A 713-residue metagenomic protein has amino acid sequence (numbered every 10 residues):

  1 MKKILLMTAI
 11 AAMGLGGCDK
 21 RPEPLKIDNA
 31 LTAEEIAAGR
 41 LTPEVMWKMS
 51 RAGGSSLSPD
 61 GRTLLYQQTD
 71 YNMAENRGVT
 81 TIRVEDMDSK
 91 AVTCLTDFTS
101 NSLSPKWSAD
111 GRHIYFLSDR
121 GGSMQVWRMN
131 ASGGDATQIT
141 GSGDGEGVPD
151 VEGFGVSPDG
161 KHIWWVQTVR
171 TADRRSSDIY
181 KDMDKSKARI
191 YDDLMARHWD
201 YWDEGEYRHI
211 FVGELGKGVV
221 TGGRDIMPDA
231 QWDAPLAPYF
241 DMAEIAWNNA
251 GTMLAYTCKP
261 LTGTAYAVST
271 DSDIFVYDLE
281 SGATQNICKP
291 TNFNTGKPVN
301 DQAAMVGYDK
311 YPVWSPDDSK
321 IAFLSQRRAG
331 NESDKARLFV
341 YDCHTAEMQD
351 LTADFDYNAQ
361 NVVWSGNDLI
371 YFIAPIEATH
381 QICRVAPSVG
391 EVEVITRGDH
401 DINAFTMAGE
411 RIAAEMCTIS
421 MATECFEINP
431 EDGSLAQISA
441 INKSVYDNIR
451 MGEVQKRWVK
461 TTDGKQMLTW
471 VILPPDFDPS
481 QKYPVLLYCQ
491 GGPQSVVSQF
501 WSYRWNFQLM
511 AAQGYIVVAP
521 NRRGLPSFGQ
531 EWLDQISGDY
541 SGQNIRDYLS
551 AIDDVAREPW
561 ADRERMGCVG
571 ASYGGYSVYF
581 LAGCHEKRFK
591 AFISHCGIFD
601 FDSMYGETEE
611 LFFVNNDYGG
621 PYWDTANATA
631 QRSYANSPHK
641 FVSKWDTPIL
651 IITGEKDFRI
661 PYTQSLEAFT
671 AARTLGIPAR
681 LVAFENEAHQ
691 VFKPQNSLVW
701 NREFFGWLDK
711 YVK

Functional and structural regions predicted by a protein language model:
L15-G17: C-terminal motif of bacterial Sec signal peptides marking the signal peptidase cleavage site
E23-D28, V79-T80, T168-D229, M242 (+7 more regions): Predominantly five- to eight-bladed beta-propeller fold
E44-T80: Beta-strand-rich domains and repeat architectures in extracellular enzymes and scaffolds, especially beta-propellers
M49-L64, D97-L117, G143-V166, A196-D203 (+13 more regions): Conserved beta-propeller blade repeats
A74-V79, D119-M124, W202-E206, A265-S272 (+3 more regions): Short, solvent-exposed loop/turn segments at conserved positions within beta-propeller repeat blades
T81-D86, R128-N130, H209-G216, D271-E280 (+3 more regions): Beta-propeller blade signature
T262, I441-E564, A571, G606 (+1 more regions): Cap/lid segment of the alpha/beta-hydrolase catalytic domain
A511, A519-K713: Active-site-proximal cap/loop segments of hydrolase catalytic domains
